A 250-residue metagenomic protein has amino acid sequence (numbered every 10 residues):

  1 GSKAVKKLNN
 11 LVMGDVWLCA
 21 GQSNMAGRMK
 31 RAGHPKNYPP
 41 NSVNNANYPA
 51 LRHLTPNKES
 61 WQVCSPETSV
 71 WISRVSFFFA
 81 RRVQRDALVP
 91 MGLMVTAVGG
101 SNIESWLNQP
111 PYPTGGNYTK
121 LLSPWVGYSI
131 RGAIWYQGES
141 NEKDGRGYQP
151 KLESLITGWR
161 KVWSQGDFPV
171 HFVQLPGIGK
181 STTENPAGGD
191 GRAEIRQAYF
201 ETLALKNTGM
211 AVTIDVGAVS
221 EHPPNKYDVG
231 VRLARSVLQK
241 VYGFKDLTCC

Functional and structural regions predicted by a protein language model:
G1-C250: Cell-envelope and extracellular/periplasmic
